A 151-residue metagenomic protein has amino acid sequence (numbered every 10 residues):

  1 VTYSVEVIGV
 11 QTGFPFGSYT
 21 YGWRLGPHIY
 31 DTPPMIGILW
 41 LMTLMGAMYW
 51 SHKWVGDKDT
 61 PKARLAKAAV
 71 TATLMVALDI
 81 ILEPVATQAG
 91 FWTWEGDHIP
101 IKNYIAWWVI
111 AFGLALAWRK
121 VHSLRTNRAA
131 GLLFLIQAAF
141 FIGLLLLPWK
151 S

Functional and structural regions predicted by a protein language model:
V1-S151: Aromatic-rich, lipid-facing transmembrane alpha helices and their immediate juxtamembrane interface loops in integral
